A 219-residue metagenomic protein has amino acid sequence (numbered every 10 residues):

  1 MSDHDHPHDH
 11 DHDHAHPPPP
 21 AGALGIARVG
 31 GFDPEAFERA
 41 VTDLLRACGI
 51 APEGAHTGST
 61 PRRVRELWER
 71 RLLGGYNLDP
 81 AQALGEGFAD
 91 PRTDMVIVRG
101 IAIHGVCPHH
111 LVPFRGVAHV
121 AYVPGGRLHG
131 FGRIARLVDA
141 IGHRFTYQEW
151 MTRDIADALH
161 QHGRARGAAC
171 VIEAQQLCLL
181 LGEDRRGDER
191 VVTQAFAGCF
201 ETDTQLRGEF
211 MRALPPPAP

Functional and structural regions predicted by a protein language model:
S2-P219: A domain-level signal for the structural core that forms small-molecule/cofactor-binding pockets and catalytic centers
